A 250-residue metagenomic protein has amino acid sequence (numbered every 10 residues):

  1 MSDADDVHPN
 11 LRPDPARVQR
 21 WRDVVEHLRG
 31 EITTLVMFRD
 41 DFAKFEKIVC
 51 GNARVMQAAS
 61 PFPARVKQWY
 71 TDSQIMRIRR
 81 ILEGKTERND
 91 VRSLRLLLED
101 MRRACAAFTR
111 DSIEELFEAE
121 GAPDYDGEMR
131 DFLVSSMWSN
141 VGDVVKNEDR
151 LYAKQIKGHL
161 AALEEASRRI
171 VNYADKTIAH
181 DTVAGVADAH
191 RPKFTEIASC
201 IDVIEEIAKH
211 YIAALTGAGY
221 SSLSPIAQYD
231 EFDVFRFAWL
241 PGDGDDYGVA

Functional and structural regions predicted by a protein language model:
S2-E164, R191-A250: Amphipathic alpha-helical interface segments
L160-V186: Histidine-centered, metal-coordinating catalytic motifs and their short helical/loop contexts
